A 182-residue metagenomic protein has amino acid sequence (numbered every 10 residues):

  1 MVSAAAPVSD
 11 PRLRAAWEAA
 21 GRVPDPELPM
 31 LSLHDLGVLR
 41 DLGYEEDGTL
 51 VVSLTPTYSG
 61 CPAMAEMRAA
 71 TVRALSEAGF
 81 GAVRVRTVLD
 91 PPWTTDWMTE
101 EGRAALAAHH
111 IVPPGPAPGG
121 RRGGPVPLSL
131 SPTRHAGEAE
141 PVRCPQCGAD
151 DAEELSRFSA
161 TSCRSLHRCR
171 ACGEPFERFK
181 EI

Functional and structural regions predicted by a protein language model:
M1-R22: N-terminal presequence-like segments and adjacent domain-start helices
A15-V23, E27, A70, A74-A78: Generic non-transmembrane alpha-helical segments
A20, L39, C61, V83: Residue-level signature of catalytic and energy-coupling elements of molecular machines, predominantly ATP/GTP-dependent
P29-T55: Short edge beta-strands and adjacent turn/loop segments
E45-P56, A82, R86, A136-E138: Immediate flanking context of iron-sulfur cluster ligation sites
T57-A82: Short, non-transmembrane amphipathic alpha-helical segments
V88, W93-T95, V112-P116: Long, charge-dense
E101-I182: Cys/His-clustered metal-coordination modules, chiefly Zn-binding fingers
